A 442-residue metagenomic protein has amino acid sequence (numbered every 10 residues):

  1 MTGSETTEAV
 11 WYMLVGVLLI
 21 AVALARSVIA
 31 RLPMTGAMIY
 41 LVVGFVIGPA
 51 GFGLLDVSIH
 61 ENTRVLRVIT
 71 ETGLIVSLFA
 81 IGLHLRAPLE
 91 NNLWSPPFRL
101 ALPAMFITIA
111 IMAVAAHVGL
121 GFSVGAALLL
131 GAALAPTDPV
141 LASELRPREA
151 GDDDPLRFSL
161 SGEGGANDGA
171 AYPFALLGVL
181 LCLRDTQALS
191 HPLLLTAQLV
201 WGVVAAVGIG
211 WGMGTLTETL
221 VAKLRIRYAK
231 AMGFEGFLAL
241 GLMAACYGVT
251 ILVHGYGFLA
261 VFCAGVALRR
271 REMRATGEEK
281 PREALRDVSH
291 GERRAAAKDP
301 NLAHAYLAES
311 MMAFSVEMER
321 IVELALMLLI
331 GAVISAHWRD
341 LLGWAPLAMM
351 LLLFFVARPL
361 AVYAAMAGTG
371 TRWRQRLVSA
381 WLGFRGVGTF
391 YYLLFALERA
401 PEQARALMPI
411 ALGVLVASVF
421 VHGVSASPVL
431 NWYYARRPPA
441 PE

Functional and structural regions predicted by a protein language model:
M1-E442: Transmembrane helical cores of multi-pass secondary ion antiporters/exchangers
